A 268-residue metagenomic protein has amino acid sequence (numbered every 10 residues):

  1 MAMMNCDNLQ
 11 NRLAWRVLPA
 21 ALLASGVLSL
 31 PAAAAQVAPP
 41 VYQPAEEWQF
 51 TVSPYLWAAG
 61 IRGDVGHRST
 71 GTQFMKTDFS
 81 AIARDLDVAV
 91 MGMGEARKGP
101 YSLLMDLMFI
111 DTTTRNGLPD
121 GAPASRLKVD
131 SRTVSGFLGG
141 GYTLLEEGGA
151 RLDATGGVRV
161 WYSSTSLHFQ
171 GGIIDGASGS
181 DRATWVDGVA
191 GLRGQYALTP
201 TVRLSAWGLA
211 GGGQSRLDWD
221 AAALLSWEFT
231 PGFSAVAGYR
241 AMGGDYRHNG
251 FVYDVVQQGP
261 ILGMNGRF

Functional and structural regions predicted by a protein language model:
M1-E47: Cleavable N-terminal export/targeting peptides
A33-D106, R267: Short glycine/proline- and aromatic-enriched beta-strand/turn motifs that initiate or cap beta-hairpins
V52-P54, G92-K98, L138-Y142, G156-V158 (+4 more regions): Residues on the lipid-exposed face of transmembrane beta-strands in outer-membrane beta-barrel proteins
I61-D87, L107-S135, W161-W185, G213 (+1 more regions): Extracellular/periplasm-exposed beta-strand and loop segments of Gram-negative cell-envelope proteins, dominated by
R84, G148, L209-D220: Solvent-exposed loop/turn segments connecting transmembrane beta-strands in outer-membrane beta-barrel proteins
P100-M105, E147-A150, P200-L204, G232-A235: Repeated loop/turn-to-beta-strand initiation elements of outer-membrane beta-barrel proteins
V202-R216, A241-M242: Transmembrane beta-strand segments that form the barrel wall of outer-membrane beta-barrel proteins
L217-R267: Predominantly the C-terminal beta-signal and adjacent terminal strand-loop region of outer-membrane beta-barrel
